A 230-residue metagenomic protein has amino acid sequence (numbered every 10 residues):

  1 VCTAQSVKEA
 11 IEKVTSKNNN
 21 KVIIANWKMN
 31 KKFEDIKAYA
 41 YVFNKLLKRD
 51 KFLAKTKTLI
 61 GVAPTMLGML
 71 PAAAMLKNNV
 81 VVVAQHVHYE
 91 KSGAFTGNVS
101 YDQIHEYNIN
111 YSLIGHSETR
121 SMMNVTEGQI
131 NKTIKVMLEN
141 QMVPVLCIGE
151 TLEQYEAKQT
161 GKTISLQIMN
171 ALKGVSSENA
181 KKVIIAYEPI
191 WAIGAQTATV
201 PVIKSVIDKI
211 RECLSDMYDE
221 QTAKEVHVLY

Functional and structural regions predicted by a protein language model:
V1-Y230: Active-site loop-to-helix "anion-binding N-cap" substructures in soluble metabolic enzymes
